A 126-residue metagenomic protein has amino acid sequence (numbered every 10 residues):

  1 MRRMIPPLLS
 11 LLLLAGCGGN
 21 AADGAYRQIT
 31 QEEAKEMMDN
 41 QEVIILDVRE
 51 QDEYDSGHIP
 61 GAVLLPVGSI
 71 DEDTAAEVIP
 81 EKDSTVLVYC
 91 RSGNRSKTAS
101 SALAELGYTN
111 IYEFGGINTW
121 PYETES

Functional and structural regions predicted by a protein language model:
R2-P7, L13-M37, V43, D52-T85 (+1 more regions): Rhodanese-like catalytic fold shared by cysteine-dependent sulfurtransferases and DSP/PTP-type phosphatases
I45-D47: Structural scaffold elements adjacent to functional motifs in cytosolic proteins
